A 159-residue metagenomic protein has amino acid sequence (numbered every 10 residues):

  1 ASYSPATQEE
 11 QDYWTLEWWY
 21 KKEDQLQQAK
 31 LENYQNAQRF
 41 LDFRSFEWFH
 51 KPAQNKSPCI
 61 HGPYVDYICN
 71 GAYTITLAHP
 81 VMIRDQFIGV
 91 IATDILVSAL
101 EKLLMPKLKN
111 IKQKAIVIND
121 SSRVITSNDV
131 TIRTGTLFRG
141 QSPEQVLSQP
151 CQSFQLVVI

Functional and structural regions predicted by a protein language model:
A1-N55, T126-T131: Extracellular/periplasmic ligand-sensing ectodomains of membrane signal-transduction proteins
T15, T76-L77, K112-K114: Short loop/turn microsegments at loop-to-beta-strand junctions
R44-C59, V146-F154: Soluble sensory domains of the PAS superfamily and closely related sensory modules
P63-I68: Short, solvent-exposed loop/turn elements at beta->coil junctions and helix N-caps that rim active or binding pockets
G71-L104, V158: Conserved beta-strands of PAS-like sensory domains
F87, V124-I125: Hydrophobic "anchor" residues
D94-V124: Solvent-exposed, extracytoplasmic
D129-I159: Extracellular/periplasmic juxtamembrane segments that couple receptor/chemosensory ectodomains to their
